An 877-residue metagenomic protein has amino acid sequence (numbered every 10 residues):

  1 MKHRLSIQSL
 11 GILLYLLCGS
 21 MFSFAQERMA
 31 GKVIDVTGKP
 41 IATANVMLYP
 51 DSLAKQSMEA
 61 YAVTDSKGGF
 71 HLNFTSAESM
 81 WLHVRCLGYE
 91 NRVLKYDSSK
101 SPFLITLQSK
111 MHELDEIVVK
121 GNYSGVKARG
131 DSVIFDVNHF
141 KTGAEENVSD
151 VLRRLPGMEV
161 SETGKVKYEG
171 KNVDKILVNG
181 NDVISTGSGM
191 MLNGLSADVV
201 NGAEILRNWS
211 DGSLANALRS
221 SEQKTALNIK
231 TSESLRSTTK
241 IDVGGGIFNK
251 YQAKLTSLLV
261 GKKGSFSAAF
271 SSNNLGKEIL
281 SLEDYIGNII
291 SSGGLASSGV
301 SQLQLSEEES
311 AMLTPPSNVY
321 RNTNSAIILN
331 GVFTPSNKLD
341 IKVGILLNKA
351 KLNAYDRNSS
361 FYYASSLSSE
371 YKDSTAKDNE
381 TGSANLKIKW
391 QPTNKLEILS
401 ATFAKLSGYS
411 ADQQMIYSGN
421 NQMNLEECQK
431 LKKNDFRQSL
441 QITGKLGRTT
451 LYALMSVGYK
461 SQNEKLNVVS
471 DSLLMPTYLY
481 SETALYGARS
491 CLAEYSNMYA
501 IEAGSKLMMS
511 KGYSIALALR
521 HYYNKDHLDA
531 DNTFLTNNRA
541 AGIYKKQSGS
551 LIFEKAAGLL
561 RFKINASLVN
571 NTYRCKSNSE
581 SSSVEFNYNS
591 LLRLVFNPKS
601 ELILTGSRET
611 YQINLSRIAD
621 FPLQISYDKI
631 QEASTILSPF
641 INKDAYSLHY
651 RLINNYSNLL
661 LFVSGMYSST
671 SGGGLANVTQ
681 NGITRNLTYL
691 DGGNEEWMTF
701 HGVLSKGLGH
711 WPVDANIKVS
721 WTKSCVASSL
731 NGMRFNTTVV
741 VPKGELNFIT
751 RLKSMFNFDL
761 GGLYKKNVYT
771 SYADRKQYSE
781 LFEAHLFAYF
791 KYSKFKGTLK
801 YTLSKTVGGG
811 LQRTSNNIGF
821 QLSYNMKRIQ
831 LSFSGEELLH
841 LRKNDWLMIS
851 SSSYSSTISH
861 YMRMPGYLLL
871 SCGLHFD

Functional and structural regions predicted by a protein language model:
Q26, G38, M47, K67-G69 (+14 more regions): Membrane-proximal, glycine/serine-rich, low-complexity loop/turn segments characteristic of large bacterial
A30-A42: Structural motif
G31, V46, T64-L72, F103-I105: Glycine-centered loop-to-beta-strand initiation motif
S52-S57, S79-K95: A short, solvent-exposed loop/turn motif at the edges and junctions of modular extracellular/periplasmic domains
L53-G69: Short, acidic Ser/Thr/Gly-rich low-complexity loop/linker segments typical of extracellular and cell-surface proteins
N216-L218, I279-Y285, N353-S369, T402 (+14 more regions): Outer-membrane beta-barrel translocator domains and adjoining extracellular loop/strand segments of Gram-negative
V319-R321, S374-E380, N424-N434, C491-N497 (+9 more regions): Replace "Gram-negative outer membrane beta-barrel proteins" with "bacterial and organellar outer membrane beta-barrel
V332-A350, N379-Q414, L425-N578, Y588 (+5 more regions): Face-selective signature of the C-terminal outer-membrane beta-barrel domain
